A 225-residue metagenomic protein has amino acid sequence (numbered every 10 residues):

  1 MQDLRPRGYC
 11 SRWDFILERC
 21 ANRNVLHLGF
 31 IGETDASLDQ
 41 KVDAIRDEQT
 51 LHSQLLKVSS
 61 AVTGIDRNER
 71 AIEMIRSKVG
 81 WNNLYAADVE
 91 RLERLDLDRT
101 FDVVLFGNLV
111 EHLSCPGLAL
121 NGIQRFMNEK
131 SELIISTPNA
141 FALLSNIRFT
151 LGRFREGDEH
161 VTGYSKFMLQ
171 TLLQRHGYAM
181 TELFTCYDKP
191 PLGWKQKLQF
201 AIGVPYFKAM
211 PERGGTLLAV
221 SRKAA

Functional and structural regions predicted by a protein language model:
Q2, L38, R67, K78 (+1 more regions): S-adenosyl-L-methionine-dependent methyltransferase catalytic module, highlighting the catalytic core
P6-N24, T34, I45-L51: Conserved alpha-helix/loop element of class I SAM-dependent methyltransferases that forms part of the SAM/SAH-binding
I16, L55, I123: Class I S-adenosylmethionine-dependent transferase superfamily signal
N24, I45, S60-A61, E132 (+1 more regions): Residues at the starts of beta-strands that form the adenosine-phosphate
L28: Conserved beta-strand/loop positions that form the S-adenosyl-L-methionine
I31-L92: Class I SAM-dependent methyltransferase SAM/SAH-binding core
R94-V104: A short acidic, Gly/Pro-enriched loop at the edge of an enzyme's catalytic core that lines a small-molecule cofactor
V103-C115: A short SAM/SAH-binding and catalytic strip from SAM-dependent methyltransferases
